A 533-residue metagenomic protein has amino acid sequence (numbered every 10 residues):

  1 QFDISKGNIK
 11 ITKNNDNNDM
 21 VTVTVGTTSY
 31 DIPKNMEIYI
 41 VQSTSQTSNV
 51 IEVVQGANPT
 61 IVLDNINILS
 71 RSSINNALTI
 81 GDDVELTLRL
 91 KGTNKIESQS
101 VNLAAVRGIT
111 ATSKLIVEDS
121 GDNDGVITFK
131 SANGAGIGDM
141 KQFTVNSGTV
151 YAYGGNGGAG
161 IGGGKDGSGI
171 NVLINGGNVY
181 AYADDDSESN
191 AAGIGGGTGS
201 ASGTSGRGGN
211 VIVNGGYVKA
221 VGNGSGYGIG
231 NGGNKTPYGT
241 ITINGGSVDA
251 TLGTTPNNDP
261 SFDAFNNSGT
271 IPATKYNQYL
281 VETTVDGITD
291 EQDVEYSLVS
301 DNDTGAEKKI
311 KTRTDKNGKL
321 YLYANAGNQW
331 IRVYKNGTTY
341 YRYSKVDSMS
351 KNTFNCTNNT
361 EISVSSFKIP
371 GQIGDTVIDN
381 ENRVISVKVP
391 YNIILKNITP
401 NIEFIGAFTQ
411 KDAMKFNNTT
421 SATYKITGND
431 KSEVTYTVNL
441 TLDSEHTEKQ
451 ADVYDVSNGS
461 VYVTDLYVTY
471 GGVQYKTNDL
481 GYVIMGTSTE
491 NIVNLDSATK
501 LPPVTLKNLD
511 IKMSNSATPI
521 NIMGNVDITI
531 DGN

Functional and structural regions predicted by a protein language model:
Q1, A57, K335-S350, N355-D452 (+1 more regions): Beta-rich interaction/scaffold domains
F2, I9, V21, A135 (+10 more regions): Conserved positions within tandem-repeat grammars
G7-N8, N15-Y30, K34-I51, P59 (+8 more regions): N-terminal extracellular ligand-recognition/capping segment immediately after the signal peptide
Y39, L320-Y321, G327-Y334: A short tyrosine-centered beta-strand micro-motif
Y39-V41, Q292-G305, S366-I369, L395-A413 (+1 more regions): Change to "...patches in solvent-exposed regions of secreted, membrane-anchored, or virion-exposed structural
V50-T60, A77-S98, A105-G154, G163-D186 (+5 more regions): Surface-exposed loop/turn motifs in large extracellular/passenger domains
N277-D290, V299-S300: A short, amphipathic beta-strand motif
N302-K319: Short, acidic Ser/Thr/Gly-rich low-complexity loop/linker segments typical of extracellular and cell-surface proteins
